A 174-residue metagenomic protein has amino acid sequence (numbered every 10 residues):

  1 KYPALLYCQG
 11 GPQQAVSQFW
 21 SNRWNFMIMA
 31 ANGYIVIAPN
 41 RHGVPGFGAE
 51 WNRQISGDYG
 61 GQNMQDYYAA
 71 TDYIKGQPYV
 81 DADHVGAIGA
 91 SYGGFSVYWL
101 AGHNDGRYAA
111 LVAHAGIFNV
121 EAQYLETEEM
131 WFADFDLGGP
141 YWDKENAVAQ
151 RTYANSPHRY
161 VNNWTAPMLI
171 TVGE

Functional and structural regions predicted by a protein language model:
Y2-G11: Short beta-strand element of the alpha/beta-hydrolase
P3, V36-I37: Rossmann-like S-adenosyl-L-methionine
Y7, N25, A30-A31, A38-E174: Active-site-proximal cap/loop segments of hydrolase catalytic domains
P12-Q14, V36: Serine-hydrolase catalytic-loop signature spanning alpha/beta hydrolases and amidase-signature enzymes
V16-F19: Short N-terminal helix/helix-N-cap motif within the alpha/beta-hydrolase-1
N22: Acidic, contiguous segments within the catalytic cores of piggyBac-derived transposases
